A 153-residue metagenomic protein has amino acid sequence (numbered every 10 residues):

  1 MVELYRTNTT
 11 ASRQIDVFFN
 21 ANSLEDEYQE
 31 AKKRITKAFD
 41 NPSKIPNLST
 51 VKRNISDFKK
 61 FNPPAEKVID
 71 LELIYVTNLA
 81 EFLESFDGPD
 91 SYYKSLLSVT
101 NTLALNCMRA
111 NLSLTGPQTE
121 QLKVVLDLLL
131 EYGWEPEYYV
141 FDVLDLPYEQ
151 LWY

Functional and structural regions predicted by a protein language model:
M1-S12: Short, glycine-biased loop/turn motifs at secondary-structure junctions and in low-complexity Ser/Thr/Pro-rich termini
T10-Y153: Eukaryote-biased, non-catalytic alpha-solenoid scaffold regions
